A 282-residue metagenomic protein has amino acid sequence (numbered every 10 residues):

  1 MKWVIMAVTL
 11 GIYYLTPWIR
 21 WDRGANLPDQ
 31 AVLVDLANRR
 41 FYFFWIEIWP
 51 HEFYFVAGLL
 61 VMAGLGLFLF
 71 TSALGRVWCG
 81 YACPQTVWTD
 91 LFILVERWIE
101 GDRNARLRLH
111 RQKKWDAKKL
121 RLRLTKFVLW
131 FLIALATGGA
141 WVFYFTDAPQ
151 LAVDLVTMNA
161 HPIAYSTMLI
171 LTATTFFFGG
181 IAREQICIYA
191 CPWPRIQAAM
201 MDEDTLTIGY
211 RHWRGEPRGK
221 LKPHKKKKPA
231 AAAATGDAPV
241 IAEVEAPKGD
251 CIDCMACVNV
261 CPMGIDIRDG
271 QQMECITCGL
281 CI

Functional and structural regions predicted by a protein language model:
M1-T235, I282: Membrane-embedded alpha-helical bundles of multi-pass integral membrane proteins
T175-F178, P247, Q271: Generic recognition of flexible, low-complexity loop/linker segments
G236-K248, I265-R268: Active-site-adjacent structural elements in folded domains
M255-V258, P262-I282: Structured cytosolic domains appended to multi-pass membrane proteins
